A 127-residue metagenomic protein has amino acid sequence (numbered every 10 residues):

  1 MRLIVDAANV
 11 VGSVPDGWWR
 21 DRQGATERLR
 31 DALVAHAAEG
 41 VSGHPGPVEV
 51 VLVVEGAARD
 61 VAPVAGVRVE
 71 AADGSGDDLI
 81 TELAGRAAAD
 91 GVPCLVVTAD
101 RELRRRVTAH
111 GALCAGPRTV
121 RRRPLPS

Functional and structural regions predicted by a protein language model:
R2-I4, V11-S127: Nuclease catalytic cores that cleave nucleic-acid phosphodiester bonds, predominantly acidic two-metal-ion
